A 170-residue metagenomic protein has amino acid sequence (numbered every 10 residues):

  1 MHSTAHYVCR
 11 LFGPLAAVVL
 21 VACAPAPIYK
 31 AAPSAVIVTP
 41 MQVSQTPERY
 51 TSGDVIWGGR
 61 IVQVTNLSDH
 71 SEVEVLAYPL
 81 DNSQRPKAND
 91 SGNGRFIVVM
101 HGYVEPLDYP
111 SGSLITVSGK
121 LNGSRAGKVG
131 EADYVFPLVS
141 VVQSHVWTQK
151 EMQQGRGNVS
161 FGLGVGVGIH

Functional and structural regions predicted by a protein language model:
M1-C23: Sec-dependent bacterial lipoprotein signal peptides
C23-H170: OB-fold and OB-like single-stranded nucleic-acid-recognition modules and their adjacent interaction interfaces
